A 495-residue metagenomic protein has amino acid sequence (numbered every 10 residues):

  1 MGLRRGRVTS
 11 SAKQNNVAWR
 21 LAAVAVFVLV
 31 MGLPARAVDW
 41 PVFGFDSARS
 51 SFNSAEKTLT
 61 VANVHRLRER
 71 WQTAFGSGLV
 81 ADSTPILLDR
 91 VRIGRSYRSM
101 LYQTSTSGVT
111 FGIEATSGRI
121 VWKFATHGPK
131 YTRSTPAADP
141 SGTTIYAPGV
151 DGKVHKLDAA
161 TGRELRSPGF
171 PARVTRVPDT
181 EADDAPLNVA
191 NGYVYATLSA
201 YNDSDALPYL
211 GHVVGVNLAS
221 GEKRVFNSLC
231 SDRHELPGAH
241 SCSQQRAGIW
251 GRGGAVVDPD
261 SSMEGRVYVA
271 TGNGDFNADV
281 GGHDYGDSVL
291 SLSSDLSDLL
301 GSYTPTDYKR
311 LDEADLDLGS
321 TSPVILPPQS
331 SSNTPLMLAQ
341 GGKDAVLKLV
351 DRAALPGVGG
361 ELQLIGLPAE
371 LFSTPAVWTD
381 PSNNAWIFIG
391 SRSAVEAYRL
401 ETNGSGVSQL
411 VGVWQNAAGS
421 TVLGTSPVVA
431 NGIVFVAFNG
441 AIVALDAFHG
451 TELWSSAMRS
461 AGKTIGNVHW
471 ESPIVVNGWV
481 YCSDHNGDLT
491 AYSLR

Functional and structural regions predicted by a protein language model:
M1-V17: N-terminal secretory signal peptides that target proteins for export/translocation
A22-G32: Bacterial N-terminal signal peptides
L33-A37: Sec/Tat signal peptide C-region and signal peptidase I cleavage site
V38-R70, I86: Blade/loop signatures of beta-propeller domains
K57-L79, R92-S99, T106-T132, A138-A147 (+6 more regions): Extracytoplasmic/lumenal domain signature
S83-D89, Y102: General structural concept
